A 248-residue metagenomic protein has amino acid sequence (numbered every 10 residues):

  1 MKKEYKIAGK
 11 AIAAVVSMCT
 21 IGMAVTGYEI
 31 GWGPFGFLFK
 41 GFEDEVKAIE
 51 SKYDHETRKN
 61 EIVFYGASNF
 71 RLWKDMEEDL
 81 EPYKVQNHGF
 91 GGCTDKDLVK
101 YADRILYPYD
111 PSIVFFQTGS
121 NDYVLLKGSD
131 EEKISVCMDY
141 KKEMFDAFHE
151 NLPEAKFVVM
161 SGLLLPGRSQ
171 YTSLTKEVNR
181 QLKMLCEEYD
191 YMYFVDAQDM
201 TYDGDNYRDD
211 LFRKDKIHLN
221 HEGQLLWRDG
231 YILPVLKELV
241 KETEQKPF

Functional and structural regions predicted by a protein language model:
M1-V63, E238-F248: N-terminal secretory targeting modules
G36-D139, S173: Conserved SGNH/GDSL esterase-like catalytic core that processes O-acyl groups on lipids and polysaccharides
E77, L106, F148-E150, C186-E187: N-terminal cationic-hydrophobic initiation segments that often serve targeting/anchoring roles
K84-Q86, K156, Y191-Y193: Conserved beta-strand segments of alpha/beta enzyme cores
A102, K141-D146, N179: Generic structural signal for well-ordered alpha-helices, preferentially at hydrophobic/aromatic core positions
Q117-Y123, D146-E177, Q198-D199: Active-site segments of SGNH/GDSL-like serine hydrolases that catalyze O-acetyl group transfer/hydrolysis on lipids
L163-F248: Catalytic His-Asp segment of secreted/periplasmic serine-dependent ester chemistry enzymes
